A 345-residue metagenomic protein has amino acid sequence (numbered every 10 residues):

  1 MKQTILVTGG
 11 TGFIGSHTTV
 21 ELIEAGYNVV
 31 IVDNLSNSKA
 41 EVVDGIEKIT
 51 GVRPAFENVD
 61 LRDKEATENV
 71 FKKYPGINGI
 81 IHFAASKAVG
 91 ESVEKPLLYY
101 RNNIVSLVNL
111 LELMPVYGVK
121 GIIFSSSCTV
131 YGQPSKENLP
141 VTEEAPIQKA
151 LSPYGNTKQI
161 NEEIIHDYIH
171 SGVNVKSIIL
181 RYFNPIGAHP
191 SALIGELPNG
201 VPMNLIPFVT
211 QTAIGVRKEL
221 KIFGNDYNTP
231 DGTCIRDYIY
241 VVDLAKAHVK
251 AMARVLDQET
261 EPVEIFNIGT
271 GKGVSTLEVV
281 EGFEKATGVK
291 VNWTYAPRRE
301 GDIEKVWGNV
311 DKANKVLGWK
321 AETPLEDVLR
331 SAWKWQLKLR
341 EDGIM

Functional and structural regions predicted by a protein language model:
K2-G79, V201: N-terminal Rossmann/SDR dinucleotide-binding element
H17, E21, L113, I164 (+1 more regions): Rossmann-fold NAD(P)-dependent oxidoreductase module
R62-D63, K95, N309, P324: Acidic/polar helix N-cap motif
A66, N109-L113, D243-K246: Conserved mid-core alpha-helix of short-chain dehydrogenase/reductase
N78-I81, I123: N-terminal Rossmann-like NAD(P) cofactor-binding module of classical short-chain dehydrogenase/reductase
A84-K87, S126-S127: Conserved NAD(P)H cofactor-binding loop of Rossmann-fold oxidoreductase domains
E94-L97, R101, V105-E112, V116 (+3 more regions): Catalytic helix-loop patch of NAD(P)-dependent Rossmann-fold dehydrogenases
I206-M345: C-terminal substrate-binding subdomain of Rossmann-fold SDR/epimerase-dehydratase oxidoreductases
